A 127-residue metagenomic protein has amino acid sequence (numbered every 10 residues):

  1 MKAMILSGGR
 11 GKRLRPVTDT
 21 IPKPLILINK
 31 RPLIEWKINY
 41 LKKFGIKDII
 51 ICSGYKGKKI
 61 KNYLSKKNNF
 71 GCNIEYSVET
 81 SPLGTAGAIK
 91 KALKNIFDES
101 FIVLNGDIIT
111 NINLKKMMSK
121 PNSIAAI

Functional and structural regions predicted by a protein language model:
M1-D19: N-terminal nucleotide-binding beta1-loop-alpha1 segment
K2-I5, L27, R31-N105, L114-K116: Conserved N-terminal catalytic core of the sugar/cofactor nucleotidyltransferase
R10, G106-I108: Active-site metal-binding loops of divalent metal-dependent hydrolases
R13-L14, K59, N111-I112: Glycine/Thr-rich phosphate-binding loops of Rossmann-like dinucleotide-binding domains
R15, K23-I26: Pre-signature/interface helix of ABC/ABC-like ATPase nucleotide-binding domains
V17-T20, I96, I112: Helix-loop segment at the mouth of the active site in Rossmann-fold oxidoreductases, especially SDR/KR enzymes
T20, F70, E99, K120-S123: Structured helix-beta-strand junction loops
I112-I127: Conserved donor-nucleotide/metal-binding helix-loop-beta segment in metal-dependent transferases, i.e., the alpha-helix
